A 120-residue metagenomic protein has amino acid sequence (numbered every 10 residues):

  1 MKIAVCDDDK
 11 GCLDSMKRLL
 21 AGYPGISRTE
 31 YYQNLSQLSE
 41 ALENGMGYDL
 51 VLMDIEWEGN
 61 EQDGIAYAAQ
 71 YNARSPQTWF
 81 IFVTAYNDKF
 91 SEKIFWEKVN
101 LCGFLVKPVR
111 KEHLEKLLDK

Functional and structural regions predicted by a protein language model:
D7: Conserved acidic carboxylate
K10-L35: Two-component/phosphorelay signaling modules centered on CheY-like receiver
K17, Y31-L50, E58: Acidic, metal-coordinating helix/loop segments flanking the phosphotransfer/catalytic sites of two-component signaling
E43-M46, Q70-T78, V99: Conserved phosphotransfer cores of two-component systems
L52-Y71: Conserved phosphotransfer microenvironments
V83-T84: Hydrophobic/aromatic residues positioned on beta-strands within the core alpha/beta folds
W96-C102: As written
V109-L118: C-terminal output helix
